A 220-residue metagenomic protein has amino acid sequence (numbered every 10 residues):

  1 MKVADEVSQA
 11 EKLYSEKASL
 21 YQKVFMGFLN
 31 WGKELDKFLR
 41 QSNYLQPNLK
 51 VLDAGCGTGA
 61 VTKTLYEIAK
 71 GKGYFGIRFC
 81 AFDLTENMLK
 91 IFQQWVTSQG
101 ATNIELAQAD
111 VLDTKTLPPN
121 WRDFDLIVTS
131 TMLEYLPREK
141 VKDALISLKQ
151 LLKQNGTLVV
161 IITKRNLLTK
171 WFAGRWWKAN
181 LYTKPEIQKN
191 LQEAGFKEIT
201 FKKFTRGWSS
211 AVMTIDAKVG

Functional and structural regions predicted by a protein language model:
M1-L45: Conserved class I S-adenosyl-L-methionine
L52-D113: Class I SAM-dependent methyltransferase SAM/SAH-binding core
V128: A conserved beta-strand element that flanks and buttresses the S-adenosyl-L-methionine
T131-M132: Short catalytic micro-motifs in class I SAM-dependent methyltransferases
K142-Q154: A short glycine-rich, Lys/Arg-flanked "PGG" loop and its adjoining helix->strand segment in the class I
N155-I162: Conserved beta-strand signature within the Rossmann-like core of class I S-adenosyl-L-methionine
K170-P185: Acceptor-substrate binding/catalytic loop of class I
K203-G220: Core SAM-dependent methyltransferase catalytic element
